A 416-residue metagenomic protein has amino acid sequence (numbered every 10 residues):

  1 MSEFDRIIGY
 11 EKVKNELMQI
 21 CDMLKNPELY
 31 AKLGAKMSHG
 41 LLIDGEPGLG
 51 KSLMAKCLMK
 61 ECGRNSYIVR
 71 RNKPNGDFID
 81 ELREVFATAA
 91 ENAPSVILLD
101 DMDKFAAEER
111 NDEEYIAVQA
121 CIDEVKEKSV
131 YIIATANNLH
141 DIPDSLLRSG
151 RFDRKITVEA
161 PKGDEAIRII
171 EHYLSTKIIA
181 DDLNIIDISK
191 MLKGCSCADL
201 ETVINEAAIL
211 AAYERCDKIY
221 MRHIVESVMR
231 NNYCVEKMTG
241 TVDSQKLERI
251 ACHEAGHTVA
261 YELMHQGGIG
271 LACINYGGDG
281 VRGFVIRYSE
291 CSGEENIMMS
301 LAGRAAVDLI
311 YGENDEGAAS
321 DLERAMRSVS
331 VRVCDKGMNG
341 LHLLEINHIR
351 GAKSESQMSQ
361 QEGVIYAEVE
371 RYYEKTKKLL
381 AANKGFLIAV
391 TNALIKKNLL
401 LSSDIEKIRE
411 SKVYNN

Functional and structural regions predicted by a protein language model:
S2-D5, L29, H39-L41, G45-L49 (+11 more regions): AAA+ P-loop NTPase nucleotide-binding core of proteostasis motors
S2-S189: Walker A/P-loop NTP-binding motif of AAA+ ATPase domains
L17, L42, M59, F152 (+8 more regions): Residue-level signature of catalytic and energy-coupling elements of molecular machines, predominantly ATP/GTP-dependent
D22, E171, N205, I209 (+5 more regions): Generic alpha-helical structural context detector
K25-L33, K128-S129, E236-V242, L263-A272 (+1 more regions): Active-site phosphate-binding and catalytic loops of NTP-dependent enzymes
E46, R249-C252, T258-N416: Soluble catalytic regions of large protease machineries
K60-R64, D182, E226-C234, N275-Y276 (+1 more regions): Flexible hinge/switch segments at interdomain interfaces of large molecular machines
D144, V158-V225, M238, S300-D308 (+1 more regions): Conserved C-terminal "switch" segment of AAA+ ATPases
